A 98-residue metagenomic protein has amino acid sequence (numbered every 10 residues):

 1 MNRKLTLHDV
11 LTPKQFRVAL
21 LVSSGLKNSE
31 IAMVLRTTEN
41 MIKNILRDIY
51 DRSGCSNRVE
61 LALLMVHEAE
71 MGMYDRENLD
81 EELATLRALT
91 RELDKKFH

Functional and structural regions predicted by a protein language model:
M1-L11: Short, Lys/Arg-enriched anionic-surface-contact patches
R3-L5, D51-H98: Basic, Lys/Arg-enriched C-terminal extension of HTH/homeodomain DNA-binding domains
L7, T37, N44, A69-E70: Intrinsically disordered, low-complexity Ser/Thr- and Pro-rich stretches
K14-Q15: The N-cap/first-turn positions of alpha helices within or immediately adjacent to helix-turn-helix DNA-binding domains
A19-S23, Y50, A62: Hydrophobic residues on short alpha-helical segments
S23-L26, H67: Short helix-capping/turn signature of helix-turn-helix
K27-E60: Recognition helix of helix-turn-helix DNA-binding domains
